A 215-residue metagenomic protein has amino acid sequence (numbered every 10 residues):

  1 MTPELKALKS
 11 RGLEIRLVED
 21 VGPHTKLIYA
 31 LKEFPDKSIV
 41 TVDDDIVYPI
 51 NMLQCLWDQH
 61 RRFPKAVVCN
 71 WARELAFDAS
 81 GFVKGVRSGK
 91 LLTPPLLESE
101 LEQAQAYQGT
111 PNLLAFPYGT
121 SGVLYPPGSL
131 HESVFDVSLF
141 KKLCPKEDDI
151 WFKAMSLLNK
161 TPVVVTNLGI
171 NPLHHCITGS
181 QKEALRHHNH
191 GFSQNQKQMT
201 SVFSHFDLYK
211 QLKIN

Functional and structural regions predicted by a protein language model:
M1-L17: Acidic donor-binding segment of Leloir-type glycosyltransferases
K9, R61, L157: Anion (oxyanion) recognition and catalysis
V18-K26: A short, glycine-/small-residue-rich helix N-cap motif at loop->alpha-helix starts within glycosyltransferase
L27-S38: Active-site nucleotide-sugar/metal-binding loop of Leloir-type enzymes
A30, V47-L139: Conserved catalytic core of nucleotide-sugar-dependent glycosyltransferases
D36-K37, P64, T161: Short coil/turn segments at beta-strand junctions that form active-site/ligand-binding loops
D36-V47: Short beta-strand-to-loop acidic/aromatic patch adjacent to the donor-nucleotide binding site
E132, V137-N215: C-terminal catalytic/acceptor-binding lobe
